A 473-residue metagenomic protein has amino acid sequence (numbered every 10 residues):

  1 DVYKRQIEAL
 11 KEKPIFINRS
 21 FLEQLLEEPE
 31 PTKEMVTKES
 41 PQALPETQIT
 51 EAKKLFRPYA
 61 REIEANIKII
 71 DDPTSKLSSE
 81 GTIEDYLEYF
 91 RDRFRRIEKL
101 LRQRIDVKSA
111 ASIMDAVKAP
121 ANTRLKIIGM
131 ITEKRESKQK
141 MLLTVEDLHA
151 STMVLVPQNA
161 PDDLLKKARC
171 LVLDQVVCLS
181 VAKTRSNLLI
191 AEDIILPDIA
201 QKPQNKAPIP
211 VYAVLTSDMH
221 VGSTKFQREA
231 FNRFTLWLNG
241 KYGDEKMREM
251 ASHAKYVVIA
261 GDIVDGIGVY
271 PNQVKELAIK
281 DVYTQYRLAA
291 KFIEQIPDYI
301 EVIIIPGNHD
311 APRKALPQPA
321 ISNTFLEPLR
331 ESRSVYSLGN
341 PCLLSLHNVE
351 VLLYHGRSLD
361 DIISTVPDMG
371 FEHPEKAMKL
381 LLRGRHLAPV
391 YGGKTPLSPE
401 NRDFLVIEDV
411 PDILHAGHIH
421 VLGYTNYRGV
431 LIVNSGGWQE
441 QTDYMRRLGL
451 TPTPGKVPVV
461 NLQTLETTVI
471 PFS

Functional and structural regions predicted by a protein language model:
D1-S473: Extended recognition/assembly regions associated with phosphoester-bond processing machinery
